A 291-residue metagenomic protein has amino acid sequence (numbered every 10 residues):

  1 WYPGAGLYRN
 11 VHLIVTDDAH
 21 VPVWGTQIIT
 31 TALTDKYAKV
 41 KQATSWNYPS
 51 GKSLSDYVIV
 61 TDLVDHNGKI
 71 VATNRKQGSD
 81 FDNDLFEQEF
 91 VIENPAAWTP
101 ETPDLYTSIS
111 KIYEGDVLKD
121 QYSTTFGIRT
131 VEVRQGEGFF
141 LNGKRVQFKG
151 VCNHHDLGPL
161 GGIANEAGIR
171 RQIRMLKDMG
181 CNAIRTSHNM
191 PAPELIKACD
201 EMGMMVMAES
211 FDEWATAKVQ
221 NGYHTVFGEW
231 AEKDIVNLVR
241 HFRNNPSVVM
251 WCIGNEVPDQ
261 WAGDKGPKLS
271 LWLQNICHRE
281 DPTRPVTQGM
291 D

Functional and structural regions predicted by a protein language model:
W1-P193, A198, M202-V206, R240 (+5 more regions): Secreted/periplasmic carbohydrate-active enzymes, especially glycoside hydrolases
K149, F211-K233: Active-site-adjacent "subsite" loops/lids of carbohydrate-active enzymes
G158, L195-I196, A217-V219, W261: Short Asp/Glu-rich motifs
M190-A192, D212-A215, N255-D259: Solvent-exposed loop/turn segments at secondary-structure junctions within structured extracellular/periplasmic domains
A208, N255, M290: Active-site flanking residues adjacent to catalytic metal/cofactor-binding acidic residues
Q220-F227, G254-E280: Active-site cleft segment of glycoside hydrolase catalytic domains centered on the general acid/base Glu
H224-V236, R240-W261: Electropositive, surface-exposed helix/loop patches at the edges of structured domains that serve as adaptable
